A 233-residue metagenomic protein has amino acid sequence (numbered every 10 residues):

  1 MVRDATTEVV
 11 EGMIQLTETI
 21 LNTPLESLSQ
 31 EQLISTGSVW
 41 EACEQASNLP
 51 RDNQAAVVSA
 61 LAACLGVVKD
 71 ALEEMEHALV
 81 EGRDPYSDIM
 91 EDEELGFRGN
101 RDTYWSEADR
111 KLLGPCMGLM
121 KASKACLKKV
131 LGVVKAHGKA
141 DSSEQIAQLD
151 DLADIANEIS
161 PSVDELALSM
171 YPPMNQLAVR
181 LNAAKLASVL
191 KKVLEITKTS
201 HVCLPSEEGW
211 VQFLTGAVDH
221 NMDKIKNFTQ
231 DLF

Functional and structural regions predicted by a protein language model:
V2-K129: Long all-alpha helical scaffold domains
A71-F233: Extended, alpha-helical interaction "stalks"
